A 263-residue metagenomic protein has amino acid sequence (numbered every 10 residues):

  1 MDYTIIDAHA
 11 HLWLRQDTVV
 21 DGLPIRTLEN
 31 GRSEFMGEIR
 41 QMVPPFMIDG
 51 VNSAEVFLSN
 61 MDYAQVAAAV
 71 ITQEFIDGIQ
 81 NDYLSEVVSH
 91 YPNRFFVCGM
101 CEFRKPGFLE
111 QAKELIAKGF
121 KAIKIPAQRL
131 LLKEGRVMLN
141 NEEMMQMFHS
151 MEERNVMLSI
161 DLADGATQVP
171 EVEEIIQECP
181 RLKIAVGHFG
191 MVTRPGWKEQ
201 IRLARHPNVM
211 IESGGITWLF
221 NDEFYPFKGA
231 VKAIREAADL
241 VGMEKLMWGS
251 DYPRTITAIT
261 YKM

Functional and structural regions predicted by a protein language model:
M1-V70: An N-terminally biased module of ancient metal coordination in phosphate/nucleic-acid-related enzymes
T4-L12, L115-A117, V137, M147 (+1 more regions): A generic "structured core" feature
I5-A8, T72, C98-G99, K124 (+3 more regions): Active-site neighborhood of phospho(di)ester-bond hydrolases with catalytic His/Asp-centered motifs
D49-M61, I79, K105-L115, G196: Short, acidic/polar
A67-A68, F75-A166, M210-W218, E223-Y225: Active-site gating/metal-coordination segments in enzymes
L115, A122, E152, M157-Q177 (+3 more regions): Conserved N-terminal glycine/acidic-rich loop preference
V192-M263: H/E-rich (His + Asp/Glu) clusters that bind or coordinate divalent metals
